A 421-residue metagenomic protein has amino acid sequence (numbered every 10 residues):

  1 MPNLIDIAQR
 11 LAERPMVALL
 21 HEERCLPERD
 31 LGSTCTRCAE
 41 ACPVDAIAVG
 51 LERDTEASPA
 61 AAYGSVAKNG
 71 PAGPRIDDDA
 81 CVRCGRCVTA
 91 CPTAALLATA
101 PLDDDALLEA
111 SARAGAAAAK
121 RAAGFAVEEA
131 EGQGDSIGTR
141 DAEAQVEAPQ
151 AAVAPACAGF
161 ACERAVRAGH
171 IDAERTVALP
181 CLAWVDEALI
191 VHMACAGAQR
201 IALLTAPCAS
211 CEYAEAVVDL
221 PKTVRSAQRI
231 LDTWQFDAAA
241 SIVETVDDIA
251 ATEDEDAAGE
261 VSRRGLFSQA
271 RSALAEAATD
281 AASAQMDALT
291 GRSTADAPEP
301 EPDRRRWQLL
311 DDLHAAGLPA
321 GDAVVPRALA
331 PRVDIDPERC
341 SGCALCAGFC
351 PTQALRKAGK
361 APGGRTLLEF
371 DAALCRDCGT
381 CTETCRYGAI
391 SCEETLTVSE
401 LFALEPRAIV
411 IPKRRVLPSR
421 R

Functional and structural regions predicted by a protein language model:
M1-A48, E56-S65, K120-Q145, F160-E163 (+3 more regions): Ferredoxin-type iron-sulfur electron-transfer modules and their immediate structural context
M1-R14, E23, P27, A57-N69 (+3 more regions): Flanking helices and flexible, charged tails adjoining ferredoxin-like Fe-S electron-transfer domains in multi-subunit
T36, A46-E52, P92-P101, A354 (+3 more regions): Short Cys/His-rich "knuckle" micro-motifs
T36-V44, V82-A90, G342-F349, A373-T384: C-type cytochrome heme c attachment motif
D54, A67-R75, C81, A361-E369 (+1 more regions): Short linker/helix segments within small regulatory modules
P74-T93, E260-G265, Q269: Basic (Lys/Arg-enriched) interaction patch that binds polyanionic ligands
V218-P221, R225-E260: N-terminal secretory signal peptides
I335-T382, A389: C-terminal, charge/polar-rich interaction regions
